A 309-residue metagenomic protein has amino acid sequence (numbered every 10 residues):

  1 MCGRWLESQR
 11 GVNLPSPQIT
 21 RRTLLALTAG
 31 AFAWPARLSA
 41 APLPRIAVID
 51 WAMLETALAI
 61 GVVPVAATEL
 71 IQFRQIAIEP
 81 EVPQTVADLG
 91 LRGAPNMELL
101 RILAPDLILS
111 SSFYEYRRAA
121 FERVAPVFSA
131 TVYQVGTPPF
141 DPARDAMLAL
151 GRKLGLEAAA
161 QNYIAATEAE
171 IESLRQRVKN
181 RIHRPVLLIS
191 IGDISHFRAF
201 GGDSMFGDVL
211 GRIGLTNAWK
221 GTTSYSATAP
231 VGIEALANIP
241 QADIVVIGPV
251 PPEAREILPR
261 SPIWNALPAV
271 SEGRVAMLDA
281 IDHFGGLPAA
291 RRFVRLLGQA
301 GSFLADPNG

Functional and structural regions predicted by a protein language model:
M1-I19, G30-A33: N-terminal secretory signal peptides
Q18, A36-I49: C-terminal segment of N-terminal export signals and the immediately downstream linker at the start of the mature
P44-R45, D145, Q241-G309: Structured C-terminal subdomain patch of bacterial secreted/periplasmic proteins
R45, P126-G192, W219, H283 (+1 more regions): Extracytoplasmic substrate-binding proteins
R45, W51-L99, L103: A short, structured surface patch at a secondary-structure boundary
Q72, G202-A227: Alpha-helical, coiled-coil/dimerization segments enriched in small aliphatic residues
L89-M97, T223-I233: Short helix-initiation/N-cap motifs at beta->coil->alpha
A104-S110, Q241-A242: Proline-aspartate-enriched helix->loop->beta-strand connector
